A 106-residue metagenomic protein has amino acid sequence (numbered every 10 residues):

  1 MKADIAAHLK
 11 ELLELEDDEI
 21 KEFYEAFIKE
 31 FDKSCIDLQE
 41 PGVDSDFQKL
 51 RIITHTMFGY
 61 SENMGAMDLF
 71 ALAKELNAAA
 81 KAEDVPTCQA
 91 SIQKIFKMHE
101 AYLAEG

Functional and structural regions predicted by a protein language model:
M1-G106: Two-component system phosphorelay core
